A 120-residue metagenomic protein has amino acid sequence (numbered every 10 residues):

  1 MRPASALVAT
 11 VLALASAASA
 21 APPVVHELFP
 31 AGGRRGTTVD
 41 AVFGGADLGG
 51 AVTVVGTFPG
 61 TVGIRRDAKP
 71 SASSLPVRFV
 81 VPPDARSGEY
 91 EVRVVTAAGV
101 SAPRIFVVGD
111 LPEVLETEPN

Functional and structural regions predicted by a protein language model:
M1-R2: N-terminal secretory signal peptides that target proteins for export/translocation
S5-A15: Bacterial N-terminal signal peptides
V11, V92-R93, P119: Intrinsically disordered, low-complexity boundary segments flanking structured domains
L14, S19-A21, T57-F58: Short, structurally constrained coil/turn elements that cap an alpha-helix or connect an alpha-helix to the following
A20-G50, V100-P119: Beta-strand/beta-sandwich contexts
T37-T38, V42-T96: Immunoglobulin-like IPT/TIG beta-sandwich domains and homologous Ig-like subdomains
